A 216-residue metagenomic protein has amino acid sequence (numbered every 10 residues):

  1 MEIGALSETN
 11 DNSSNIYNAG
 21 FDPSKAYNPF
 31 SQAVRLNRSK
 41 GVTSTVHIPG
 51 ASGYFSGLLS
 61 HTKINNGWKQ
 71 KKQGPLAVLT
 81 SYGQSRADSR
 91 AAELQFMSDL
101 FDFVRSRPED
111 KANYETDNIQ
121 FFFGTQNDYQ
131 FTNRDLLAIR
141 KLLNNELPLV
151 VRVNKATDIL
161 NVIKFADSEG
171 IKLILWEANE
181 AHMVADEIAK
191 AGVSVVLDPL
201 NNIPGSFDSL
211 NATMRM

Functional and structural regions predicted by a protein language model:
M1-I48: Metal-associated gating/positioning segment near the N- to mid-region
I3-L6, G50-A51, A178-A181, L200-N201: Short, ordered loop/turn segments at secondary-structure junctions
N12-S14, N18-G20, P148, S168 (+1 more regions): His/Asp/Glu-enriched, well-ordered alpha-helical/loop segment that forms or immediately abuts the divalent-metal
F21-K25, N127, L173, G205-S206: Short, flexible loop segments at the rims of nucleotide/cofactor-binding pockets, characterized by
K25-P29, E180, A212: Short, glycine/acidic-rich beta->alpha junctions
F30, R35-L173: Polyanionic/metal-chelating signatures
V150-N154, K172-E180, L200-G205: Catalytic beta/alpha-barrel core
I159-L160, A181-A185: Short, well-ordered alpha-helical microsegments
